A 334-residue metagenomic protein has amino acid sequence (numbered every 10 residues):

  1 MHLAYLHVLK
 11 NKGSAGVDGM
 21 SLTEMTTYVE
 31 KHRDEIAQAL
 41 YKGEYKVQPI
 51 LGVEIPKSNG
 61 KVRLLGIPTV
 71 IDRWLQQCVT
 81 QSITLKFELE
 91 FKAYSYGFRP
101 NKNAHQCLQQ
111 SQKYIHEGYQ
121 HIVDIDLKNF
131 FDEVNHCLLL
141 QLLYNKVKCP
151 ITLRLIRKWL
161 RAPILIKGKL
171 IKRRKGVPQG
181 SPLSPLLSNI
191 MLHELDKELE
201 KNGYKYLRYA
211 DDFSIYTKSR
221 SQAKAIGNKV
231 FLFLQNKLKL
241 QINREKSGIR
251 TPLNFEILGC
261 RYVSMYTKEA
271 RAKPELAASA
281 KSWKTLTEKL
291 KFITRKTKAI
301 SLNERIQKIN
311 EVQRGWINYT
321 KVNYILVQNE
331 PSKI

Functional and structural regions predicted by a protein language model:
M1-K31: N-terminal alpha-helical targeting/anchoring segments
N11-D18, S58, F87-F91, Q120-H121 (+7 more regions): Short acidic (Asp/Glu) and glycine-rich catalytic loops that position anionic groups and cofactors
E24-V47: Amphipathic alpha-helical blocks
A39-E54, S58, E90-N254: Conserved polymerase palm-domain catalytic core
L64-T69, R271-E275: Conserved phosphate-binding loops in nucleotide/dinucleotide-binding enzymes
L65-S82, L89: Hydrophobic alpha-helical hairpins/lids featuring a short glycine-rich hinge
R161, K237-Q307: A conserved non-catalytic segment of reverse transcriptases and RNA-directed RNA polymerases corresponding to the late
R305-I334: Non-catalytic, peripheral interaction segments enriched in hydrophobic/basic residues
